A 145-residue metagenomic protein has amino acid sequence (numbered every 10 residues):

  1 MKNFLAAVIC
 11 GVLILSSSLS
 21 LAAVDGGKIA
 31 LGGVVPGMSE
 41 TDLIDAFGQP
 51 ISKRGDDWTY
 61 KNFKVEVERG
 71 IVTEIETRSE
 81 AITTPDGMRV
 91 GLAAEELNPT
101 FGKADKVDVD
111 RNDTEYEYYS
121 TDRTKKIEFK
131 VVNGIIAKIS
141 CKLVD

Functional and structural regions predicted by a protein language model:
M1-F4: Positively charged n-region of N-terminal signal peptides that target proteins for export
A7-S16: Bacterial N-terminal signal peptides
S18-A22: Sec/Tat signal peptide C-region and signal peptidase I cleavage site
A23-D25, I29, V35-E80, R89-D145: A cross-family detector of function-defining hotspots
P85-D86: A structural feature that tracks compact, well-ordered secondary-structure segments with a strong bias toward
